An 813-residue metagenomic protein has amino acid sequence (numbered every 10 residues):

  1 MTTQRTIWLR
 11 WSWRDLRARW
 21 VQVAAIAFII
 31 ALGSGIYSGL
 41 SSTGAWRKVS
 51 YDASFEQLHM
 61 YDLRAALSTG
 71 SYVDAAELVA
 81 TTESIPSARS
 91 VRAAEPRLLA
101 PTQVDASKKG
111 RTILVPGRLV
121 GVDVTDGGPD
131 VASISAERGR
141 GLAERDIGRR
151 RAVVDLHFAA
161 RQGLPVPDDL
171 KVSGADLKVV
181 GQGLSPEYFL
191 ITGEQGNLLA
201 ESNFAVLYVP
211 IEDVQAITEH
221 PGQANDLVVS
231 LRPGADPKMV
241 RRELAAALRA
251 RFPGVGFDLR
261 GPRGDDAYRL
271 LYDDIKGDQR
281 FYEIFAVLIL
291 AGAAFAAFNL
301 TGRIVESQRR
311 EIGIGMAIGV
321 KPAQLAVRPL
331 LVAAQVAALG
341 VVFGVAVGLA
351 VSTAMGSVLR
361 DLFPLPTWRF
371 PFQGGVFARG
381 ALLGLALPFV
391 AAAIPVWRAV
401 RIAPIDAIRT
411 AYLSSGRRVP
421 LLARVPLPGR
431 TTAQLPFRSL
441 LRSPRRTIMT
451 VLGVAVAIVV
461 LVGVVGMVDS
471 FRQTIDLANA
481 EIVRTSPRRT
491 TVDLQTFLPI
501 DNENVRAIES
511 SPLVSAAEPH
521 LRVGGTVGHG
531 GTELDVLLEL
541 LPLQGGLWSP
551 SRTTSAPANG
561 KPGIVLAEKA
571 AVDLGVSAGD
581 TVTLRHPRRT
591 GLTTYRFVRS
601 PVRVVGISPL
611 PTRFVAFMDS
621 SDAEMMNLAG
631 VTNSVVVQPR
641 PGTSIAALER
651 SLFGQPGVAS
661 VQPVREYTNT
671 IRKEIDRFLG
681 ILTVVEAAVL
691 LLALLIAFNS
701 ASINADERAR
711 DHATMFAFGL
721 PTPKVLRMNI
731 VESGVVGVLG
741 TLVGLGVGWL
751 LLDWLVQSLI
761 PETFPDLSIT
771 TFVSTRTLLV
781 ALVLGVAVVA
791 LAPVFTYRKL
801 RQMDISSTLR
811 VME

Functional and structural regions predicted by a protein language model:
M1-S34, K321, L330, R417-V456 (+5 more regions): N-terminal Sec/SRP start-transfer signal
T2-A291, R303, P322, N479-V483 (+2 more regions): Membrane transport/envelope proteins' first extracytoplasmic loop
R17-R19, F295-V336, T683, I696-G737: Interfacial "coupling" helices/loops that link adjacent transmembrane helices in transporter permeases
V21-W46, A334, V342, R445-S470 (+2 more regions): Short, strongly hydrophobic transmembrane alpha-helices
D62-A75, R430-G560, V565-K569, D580 (+2 more regions): Juxtamembrane segments of multi-pass membrane proteins
G110-R161, E503-A516, H520-H586, P601 (+1 more regions): Short beta-strand boundary microenvironments
A291, F298-T301, R310, A334-L365 (+4 more regions): Small-residue-rich transmembrane alpha-helices
I402-R418, R801-E813: Short cytosolic juxtamembrane segments of multi-pass membrane proteins
